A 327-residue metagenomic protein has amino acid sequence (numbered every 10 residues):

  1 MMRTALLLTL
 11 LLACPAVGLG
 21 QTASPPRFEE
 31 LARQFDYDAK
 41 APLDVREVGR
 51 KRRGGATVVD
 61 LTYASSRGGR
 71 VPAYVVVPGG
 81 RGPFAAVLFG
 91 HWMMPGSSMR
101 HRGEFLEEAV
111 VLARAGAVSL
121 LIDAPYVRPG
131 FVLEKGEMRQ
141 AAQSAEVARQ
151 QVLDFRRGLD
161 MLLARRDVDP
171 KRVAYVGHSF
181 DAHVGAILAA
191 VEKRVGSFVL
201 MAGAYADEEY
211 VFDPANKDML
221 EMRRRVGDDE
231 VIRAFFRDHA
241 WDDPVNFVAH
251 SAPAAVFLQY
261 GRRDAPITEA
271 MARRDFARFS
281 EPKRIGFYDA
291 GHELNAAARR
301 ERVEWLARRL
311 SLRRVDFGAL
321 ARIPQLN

Functional and structural regions predicted by a protein language model:
D38-R81: N-terminal cap/lid segment of alpha/beta-hydrolase-fold proteins
A73, P83-M93: Short beta-strand element of the alpha/beta-hydrolase
G82, M138-S179: Gly/Ser-rich "nucleophile elbow"/oxyanion-hole loop immediately N-terminal to the catalytic nucleophile in hydrolases
W92-R156, V211-F212, N216-M219: Cap/lid segment of the alpha/beta-hydrolase catalytic domain
A186-V231: Hydrolase active-site cap/lid region
S251-A252, L258-Y260: Short beta-strand/loop motif that positions the catalytic acidic residue of the alpha/beta-hydrolase fold
A265-M271: Conserved alpha/beta-hydrolase "acid-adjacent" motif
R273-N327: C-terminal catalytic histidine-bearing segment of alpha/beta-hydrolase fold enzymes
